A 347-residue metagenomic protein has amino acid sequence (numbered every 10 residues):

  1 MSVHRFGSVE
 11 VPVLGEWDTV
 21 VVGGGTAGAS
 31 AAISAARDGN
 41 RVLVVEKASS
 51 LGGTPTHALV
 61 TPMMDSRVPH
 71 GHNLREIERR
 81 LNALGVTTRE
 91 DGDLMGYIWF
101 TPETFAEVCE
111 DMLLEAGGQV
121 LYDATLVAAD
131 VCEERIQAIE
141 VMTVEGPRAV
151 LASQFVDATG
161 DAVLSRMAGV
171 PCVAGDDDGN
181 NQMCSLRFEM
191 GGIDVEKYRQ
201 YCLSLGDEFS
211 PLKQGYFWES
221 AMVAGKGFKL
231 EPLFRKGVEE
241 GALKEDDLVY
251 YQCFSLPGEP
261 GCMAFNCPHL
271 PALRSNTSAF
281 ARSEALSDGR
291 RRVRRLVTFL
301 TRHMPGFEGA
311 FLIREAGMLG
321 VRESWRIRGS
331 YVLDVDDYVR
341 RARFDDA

Functional and structural regions predicted by a protein language model:
S2, F6, E10, T54 (+2 more regions): Flavin (FAD/FMN)-binding glycine-rich loop and adjacent Rossmann-like elements that form
S8, E16, S34, N40-R41 (+3 more regions): Conserved N-terminal/central alpha/beta ligand/cofactor-binding core
V11-G25: Beta1/beta-strand and adjacent pyrophosphate-binding region of the FAD-binding site in flavoprotein oxidoreductases
D18, Q137, S153: Conserved acidic residues
V20-V22, A31-A32, A36, E134: Membrane-embedded transmembrane-helix bundle of lipid-linked glycan/lipid transferases
V22-G25, V45-A48, V144, T159 (+1 more regions): Active-site-proximal beta-strand/loop segments in catalytic clefts of secreted hydrolases
G28: N-terminal Rossmann-fold NAD(P) dinucleotide-binding loop
D130-A149: Conserved beta-strand-loop-beta-strand element in the redox core of flavoprotein oxidoreductases
